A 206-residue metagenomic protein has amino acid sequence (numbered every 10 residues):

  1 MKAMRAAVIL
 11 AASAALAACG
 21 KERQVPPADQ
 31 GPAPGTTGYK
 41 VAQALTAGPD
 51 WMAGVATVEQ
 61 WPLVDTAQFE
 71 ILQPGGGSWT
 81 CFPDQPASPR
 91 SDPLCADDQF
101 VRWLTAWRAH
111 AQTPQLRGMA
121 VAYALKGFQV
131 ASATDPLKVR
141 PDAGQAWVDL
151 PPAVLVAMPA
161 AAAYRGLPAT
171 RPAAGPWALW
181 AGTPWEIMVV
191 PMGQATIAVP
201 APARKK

Functional and structural regions predicted by a protein language model:
M1-V8: Bacterial N-terminal signal peptides that target proteins for export
A17-A18: C-terminal motif of bacterial Sec signal peptides marking the signal peptidase cleavage site
K21: Short, conserved catalytic or interaction motifs in soluble domains
V25-K206: Primary mode marks residue(s) on the alpha4-beta5-alpha5 output face of response regulator receiver
